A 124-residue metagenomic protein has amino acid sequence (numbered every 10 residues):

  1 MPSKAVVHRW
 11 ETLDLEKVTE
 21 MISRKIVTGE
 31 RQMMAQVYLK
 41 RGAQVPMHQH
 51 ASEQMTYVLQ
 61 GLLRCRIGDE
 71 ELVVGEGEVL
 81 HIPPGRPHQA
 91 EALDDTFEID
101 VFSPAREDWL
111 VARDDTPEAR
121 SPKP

Functional and structural regions predicted by a protein language model:
M1-R31, A35, R113-P124: A short, N-terminal "cap"/entry segment at the start of jelly-roll beta-barrel domains of the cupin/DSBH fold
V18, K25-I26, Q36-Y38, V45-H50 (+1 more regions): Short histidine-centered beta-strand/loop micro-motifs that create catalytic or ligand/metal-coordination sites
E30, R66-E70, L93: Short strand-coil-strand connectors
A35, Q44-V45, G61-R66, L80: Short beta-strand segments in beta-sandwich/barrel cores
Y38-K40, H50-C65: Short, conserved beta-strand element in jelly-roll/cupin
L59-Q60, G75-E76, D94: A cytosolic small-molecule/anion-sensing beta-strand core signal
D69-P84: Short acidic-glycine-tyrosine-enriched beta hairpin
P84-D108: Ligand-binding loop in jelly-roll beta-barrel domains
